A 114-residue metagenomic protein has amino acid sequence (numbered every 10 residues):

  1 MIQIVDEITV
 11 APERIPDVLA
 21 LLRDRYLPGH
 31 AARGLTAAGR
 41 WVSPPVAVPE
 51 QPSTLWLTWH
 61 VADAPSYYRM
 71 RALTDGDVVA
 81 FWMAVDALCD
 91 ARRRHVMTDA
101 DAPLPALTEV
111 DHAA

Functional and structural regions predicted by a protein language model:
I2-T9, A38-D75, E109-A113: Short, well-ordered beta-strand segments in beta-rich or mixed alpha/beta enzyme and ligand-binding folds
V5-E7, V96-D99: Short amphipathic
V10-L19: Short, surface-exposed ligand-recognition loops at beta-strand->loop->(often short) alpha-helix junctions that present
R14, A64-Y67, A102: Residue-level signal for secondary-structure boundary sites
R14-I15, P45-A47, F81-M83: Intrinsically disordered, low-complexity segments enriched in polar/charged residues with Gly/Pro, especially when
L21-A38, E50-Q51, H60-M97: An amphipathic, aromatic/His-enriched active-site/gating alpha helix that lines ligand/cofactor pockets
M97-A114: Acidic/histidine-enriched, glycine/proline-rich intrinsically disordered or flexible terminal extensions
